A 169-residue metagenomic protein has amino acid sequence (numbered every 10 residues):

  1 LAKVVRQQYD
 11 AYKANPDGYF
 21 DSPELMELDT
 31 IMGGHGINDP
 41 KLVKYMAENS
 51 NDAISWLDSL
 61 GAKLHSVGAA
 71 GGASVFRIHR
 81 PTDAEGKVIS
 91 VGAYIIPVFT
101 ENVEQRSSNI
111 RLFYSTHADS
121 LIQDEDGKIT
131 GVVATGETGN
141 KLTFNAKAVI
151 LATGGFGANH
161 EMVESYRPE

Functional and structural regions predicted by a protein language model:
L1-A62: N-terminal FAD cofactor-binding segment of flavoenzymes
R6, A69, E161, R167-P168: Short capping/connector residues at structural and topological boundaries
R6-Y9, P16, A73, R111 (+1 more regions): Generic intrinsically disordered, low-complexity segments enriched for polar/acidic and small residues
K13-D17, M26, G72, S115 (+1 more regions): Glycine-centered secondary-structure boundary/capping sites
I31, S120-I122, R167: A broadly tuned "polar low-complexity/structure-edge" signature
H35, K41-L142, A146, N159-M162: Conserved redox-cofactor binding core of oxidoreductases
G139, P168-E169: Glycine-rich loops and low-complexity Gly/Arg-rich segments that provide flexible linkers or classic glycine-based
L151-R167: Flavin (primarily FAD) binding-site architecture
